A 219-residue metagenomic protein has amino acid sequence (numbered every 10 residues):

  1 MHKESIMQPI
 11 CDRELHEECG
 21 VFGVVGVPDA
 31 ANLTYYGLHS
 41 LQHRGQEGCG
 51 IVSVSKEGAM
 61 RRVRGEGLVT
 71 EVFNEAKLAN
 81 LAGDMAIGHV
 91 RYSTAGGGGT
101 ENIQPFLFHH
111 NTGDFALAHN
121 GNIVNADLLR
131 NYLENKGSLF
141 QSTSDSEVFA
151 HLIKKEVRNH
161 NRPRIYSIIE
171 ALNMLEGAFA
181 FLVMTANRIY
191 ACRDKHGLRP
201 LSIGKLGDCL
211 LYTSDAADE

Functional and structural regions predicted by a protein language model:
M1-S214: Conserved short alpha-helical segments that host acidic/polar catalytic motifs at enzyme active sites
D215-E219: A short, hydrophobic C-terminal helix/tail in secreted or cell-surface proteins
